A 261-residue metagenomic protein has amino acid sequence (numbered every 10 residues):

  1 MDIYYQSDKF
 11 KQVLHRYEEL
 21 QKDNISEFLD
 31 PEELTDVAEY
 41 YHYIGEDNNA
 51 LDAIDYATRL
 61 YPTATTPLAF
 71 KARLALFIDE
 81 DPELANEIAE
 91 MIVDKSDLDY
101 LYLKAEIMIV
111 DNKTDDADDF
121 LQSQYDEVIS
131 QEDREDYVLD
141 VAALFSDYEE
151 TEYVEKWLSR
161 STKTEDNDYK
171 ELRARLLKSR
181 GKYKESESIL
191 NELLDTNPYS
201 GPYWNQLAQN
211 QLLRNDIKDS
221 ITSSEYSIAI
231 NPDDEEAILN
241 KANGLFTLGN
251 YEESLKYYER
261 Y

Functional and structural regions predicted by a protein language model:
E32, T66, D99, D133-D136 (+3 more regions): Start-of-helix register in tetratricopeptide repeats
Y43, F77-I78, V110, L144-D147 (+3 more regions): Register position in tetratricopeptide repeats
D47, D81-P82, T114, T151 (+3 more regions): TPR-repeat structural position
A50, L84-A85, A117, V154 (+3 more regions): Single-residue signature of alpha-solenoid repeat helices
A57, A89-I92, Q124, W157-S161 (+3 more regions): Canonical positions in the second alpha-helix
P62, K95-D97, I129-E132, T164-D166 (+2 more regions): Short coil turns that delineate tetratricopeptide repeat
